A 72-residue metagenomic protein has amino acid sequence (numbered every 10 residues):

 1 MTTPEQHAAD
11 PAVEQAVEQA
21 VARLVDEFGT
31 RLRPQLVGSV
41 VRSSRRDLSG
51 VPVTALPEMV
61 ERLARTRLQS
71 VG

Functional and structural regions predicted by a protein language model:
T2-G72: Charged, amphipathic alpha-helical regulatory modules used for macromolecular assembly or allosteric control
